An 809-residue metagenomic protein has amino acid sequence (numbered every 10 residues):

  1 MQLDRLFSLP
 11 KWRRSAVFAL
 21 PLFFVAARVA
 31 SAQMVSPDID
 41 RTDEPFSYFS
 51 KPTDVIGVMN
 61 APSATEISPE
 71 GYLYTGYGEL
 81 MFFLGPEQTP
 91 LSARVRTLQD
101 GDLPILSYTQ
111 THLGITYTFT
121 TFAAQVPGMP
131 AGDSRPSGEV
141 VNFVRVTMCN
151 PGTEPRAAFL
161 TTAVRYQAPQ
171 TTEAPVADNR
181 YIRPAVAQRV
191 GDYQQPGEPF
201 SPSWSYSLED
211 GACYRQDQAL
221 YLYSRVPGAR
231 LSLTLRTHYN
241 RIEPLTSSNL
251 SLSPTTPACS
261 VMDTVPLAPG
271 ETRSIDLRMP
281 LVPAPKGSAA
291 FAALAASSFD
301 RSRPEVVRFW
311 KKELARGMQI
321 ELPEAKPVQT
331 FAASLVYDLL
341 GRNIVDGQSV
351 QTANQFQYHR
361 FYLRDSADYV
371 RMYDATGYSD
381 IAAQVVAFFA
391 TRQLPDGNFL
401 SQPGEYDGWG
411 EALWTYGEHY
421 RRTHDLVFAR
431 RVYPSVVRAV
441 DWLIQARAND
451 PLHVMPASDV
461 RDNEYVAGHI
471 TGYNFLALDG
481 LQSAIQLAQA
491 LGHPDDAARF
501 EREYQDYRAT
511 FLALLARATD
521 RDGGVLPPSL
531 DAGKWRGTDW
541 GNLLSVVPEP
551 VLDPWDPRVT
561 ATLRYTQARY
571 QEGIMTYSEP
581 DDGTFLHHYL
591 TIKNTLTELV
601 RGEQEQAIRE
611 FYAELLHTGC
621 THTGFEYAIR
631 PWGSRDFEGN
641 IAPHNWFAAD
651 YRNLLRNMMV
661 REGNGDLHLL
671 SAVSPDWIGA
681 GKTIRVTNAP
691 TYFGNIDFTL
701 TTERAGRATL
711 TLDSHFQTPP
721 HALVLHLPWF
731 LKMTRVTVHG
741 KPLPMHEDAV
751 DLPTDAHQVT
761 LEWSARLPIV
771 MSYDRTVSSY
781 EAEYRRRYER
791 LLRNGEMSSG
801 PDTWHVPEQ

Functional and structural regions predicted by a protein language model:
Q2-F18: Bacterial N-terminal signal peptides that target proteins for export
L6, V29-L322, D666-L791: Terminal accessory carbohydrate-recognition/targeting modules of carbohydrate-active enzymes
A16-R28: Bacterial N-terminal signal peptides
N150, R189-P196, V265-P269, R273 (+4 more regions): Aromatic-rich carbohydrate-recognition surfaces in CAZymes
T256-A295, N354, N398-D407, D441-A509 (+2 more regions): The feature captures the catalytic groove of carbohydrate-active enzymes
A296-F356, R360, Y788: An acidic-aromatic substrate-binding cleft motif
H359-Y378, V385-P395, R430, P434 (+8 more regions): Active-site core of glycosidic bond-cleaving carbohydrate-active enzymes
S779-Q809: Extracellular and organelle-lumenal recognition/adhesion modules and their flexible linkers in secreted
